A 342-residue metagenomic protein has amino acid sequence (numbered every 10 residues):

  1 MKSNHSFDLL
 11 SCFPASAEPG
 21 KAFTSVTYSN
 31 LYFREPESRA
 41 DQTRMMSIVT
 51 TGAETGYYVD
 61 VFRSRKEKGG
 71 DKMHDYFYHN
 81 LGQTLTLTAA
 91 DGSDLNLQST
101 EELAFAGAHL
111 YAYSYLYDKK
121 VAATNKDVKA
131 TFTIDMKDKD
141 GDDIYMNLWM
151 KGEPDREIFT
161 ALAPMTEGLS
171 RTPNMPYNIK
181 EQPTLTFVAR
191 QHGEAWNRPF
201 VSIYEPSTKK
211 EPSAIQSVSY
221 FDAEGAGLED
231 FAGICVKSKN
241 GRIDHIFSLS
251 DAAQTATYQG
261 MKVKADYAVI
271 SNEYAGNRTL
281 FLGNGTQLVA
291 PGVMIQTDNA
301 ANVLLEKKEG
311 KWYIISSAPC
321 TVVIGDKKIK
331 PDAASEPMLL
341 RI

Functional and structural regions predicted by a protein language model:
M1-E101, E194-W196, S202, P206-K209 (+1 more regions): Catalytic and substrate-binding regions of extracellular carbohydrate-active enzymes, especially polysaccharide lyases
N4, R34-P36, V49-T51, E67 (+10 more regions): Generic structural motif
P14-T27, I48-E54, A122-K126, I179-Q182 (+4 more regions): Short, ordered beta-strand-loop transition motifs
Q42-M46, D75-F77, D143-G152, T160-A163 (+3 more regions): Short amphipathic beta-strand/extended segments with alternating polar/hydrophobic composition
F77-R156: Polysaccharide-binding surfaces and accessory modules of carbohydrate-active proteins
T86-E102, E167-K180, A333-L339: Solvent-exposed beta-strand/loop surfaces of large extracellular or lumenal domains
T131-K239: Beta-strand-rich recognition/accessory modules
F187-R198, Y204-I342: Non-catalytic terminal regions with compositionally biased, polar/charged low complexity
